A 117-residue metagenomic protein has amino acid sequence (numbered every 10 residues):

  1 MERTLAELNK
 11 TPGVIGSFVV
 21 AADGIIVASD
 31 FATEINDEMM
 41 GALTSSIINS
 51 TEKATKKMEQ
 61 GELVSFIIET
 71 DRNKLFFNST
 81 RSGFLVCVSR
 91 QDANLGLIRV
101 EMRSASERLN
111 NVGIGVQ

Functional and structural regions predicted by a protein language model:
M1-G16, D23-Q117: Acidic, low-complexity cytosolic segments
